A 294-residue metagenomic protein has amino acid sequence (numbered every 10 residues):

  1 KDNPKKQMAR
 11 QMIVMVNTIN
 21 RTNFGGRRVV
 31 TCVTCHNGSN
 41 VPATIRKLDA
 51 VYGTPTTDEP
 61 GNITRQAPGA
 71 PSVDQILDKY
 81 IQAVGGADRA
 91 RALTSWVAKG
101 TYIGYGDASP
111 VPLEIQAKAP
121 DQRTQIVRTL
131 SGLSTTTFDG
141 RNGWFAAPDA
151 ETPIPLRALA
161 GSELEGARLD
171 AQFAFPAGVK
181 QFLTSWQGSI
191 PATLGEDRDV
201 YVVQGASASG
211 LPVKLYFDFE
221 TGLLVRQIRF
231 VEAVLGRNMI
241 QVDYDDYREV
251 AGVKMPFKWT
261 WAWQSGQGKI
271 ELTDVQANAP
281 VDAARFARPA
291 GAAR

Functional and structural regions predicted by a protein language model:
K1, V29-S39: The canonical Cys-X-X-Cys-His
K1-R27, K47-T64: Sequence context of c-type cytochrome heme-c attachment sites
C35, K47-D78, R294: Intrinsically disordered, low-complexity terminal tails/loops enriched in metal-binding residues
P42-R46: Short Cys/His-rich "knuckle" micro-motifs
G69-D74, I81-W96, A174-Q181, E196: N-terminal helix-cap/turn-to-beta initiation motif at the start of protein domains
I81-E151, L183-G188: N-terminal mature ectodomain segment of secretory-pathway/periplasmic proteins
T124, T129-G132, L194-A292: Gly/Pro-enriched, hydrophobic low-complexity segments that function as extracytoplasmic propeptides/linkers
F145-F173: Acidic/charged, solvent-exposed loop-and-adjacent secondary-structure segments enriched in E/D, K/R, S/T, and G/P
